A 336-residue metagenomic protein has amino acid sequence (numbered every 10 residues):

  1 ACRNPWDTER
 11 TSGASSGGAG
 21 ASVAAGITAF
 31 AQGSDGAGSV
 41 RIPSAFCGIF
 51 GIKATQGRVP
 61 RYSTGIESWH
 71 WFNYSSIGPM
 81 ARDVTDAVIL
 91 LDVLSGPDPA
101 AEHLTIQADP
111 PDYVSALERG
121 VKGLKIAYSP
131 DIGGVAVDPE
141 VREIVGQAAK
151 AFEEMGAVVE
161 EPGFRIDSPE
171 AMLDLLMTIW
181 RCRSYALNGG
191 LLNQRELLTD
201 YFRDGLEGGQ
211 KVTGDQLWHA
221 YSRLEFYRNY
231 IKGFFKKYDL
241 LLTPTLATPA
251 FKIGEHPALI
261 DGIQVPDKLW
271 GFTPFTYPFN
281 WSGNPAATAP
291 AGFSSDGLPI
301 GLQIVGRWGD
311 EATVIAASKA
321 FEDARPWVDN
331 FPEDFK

Functional and structural regions predicted by a protein language model:
C2-A14, S75, V265-L269: Short pre-catalytic strand/loop immediately N-terminal to key active-site residues, enriched for Gly-Thr
W6-I27, G36-A37: Glycine/serine-rich anion-binding loops at beta->alpha junctions that coordinate negatively charged ligand groups
A25-V135, G146-V158, W218, N229-K232 (+1 more regions): Structural helix-boundary/capping segments
A29-F30, D239-L241: Short, Asp-centered acidic motifs that coordinate Mg2+ and/or phosphate in catalytic or ligand-binding sites
A45-G48, L173-I179, P257-L259, L302-I304: Short low-complexity, flexible loop/linker segments enriched in glycine and/or proline with clustered acidic
L104-T105, L176, W218, A250-T273: Short, surface-exposed loop/helix-turn segments at secondary-structure junctions that function as lids/hinges flanking
E118-S129, T178-K232, P244-P249, I253 (+1 more regions): Short helix-loop capping/hinge segments that flank enzyme active sites or metal/cofactor-binding pockets
A157-M172, L176, D204-G208: Short connector loops at secondary-structure junctions
